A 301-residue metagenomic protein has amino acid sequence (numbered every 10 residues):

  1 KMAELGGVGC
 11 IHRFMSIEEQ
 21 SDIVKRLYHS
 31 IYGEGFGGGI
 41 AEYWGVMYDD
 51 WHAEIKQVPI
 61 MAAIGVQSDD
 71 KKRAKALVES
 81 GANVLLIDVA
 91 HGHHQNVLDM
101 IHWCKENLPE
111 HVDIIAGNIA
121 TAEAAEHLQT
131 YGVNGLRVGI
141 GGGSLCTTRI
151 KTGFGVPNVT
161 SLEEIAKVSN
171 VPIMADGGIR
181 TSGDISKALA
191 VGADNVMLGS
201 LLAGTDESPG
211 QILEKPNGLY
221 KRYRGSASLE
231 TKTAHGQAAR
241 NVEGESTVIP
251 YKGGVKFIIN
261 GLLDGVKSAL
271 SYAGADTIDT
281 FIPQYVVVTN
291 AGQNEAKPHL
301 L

Functional and structural regions predicted by a protein language model:
K1-P172, S200-T205: Active-site entrance/lid segments in N-terminal catalytic domains of soluble metabolic enzymes
Y32, A63, T130-N134, G153-A175 (+1 more regions): Alpha/beta catalytic cores of nucleotide-metabolism and tRNA/nucleoside-modifying enzymes
